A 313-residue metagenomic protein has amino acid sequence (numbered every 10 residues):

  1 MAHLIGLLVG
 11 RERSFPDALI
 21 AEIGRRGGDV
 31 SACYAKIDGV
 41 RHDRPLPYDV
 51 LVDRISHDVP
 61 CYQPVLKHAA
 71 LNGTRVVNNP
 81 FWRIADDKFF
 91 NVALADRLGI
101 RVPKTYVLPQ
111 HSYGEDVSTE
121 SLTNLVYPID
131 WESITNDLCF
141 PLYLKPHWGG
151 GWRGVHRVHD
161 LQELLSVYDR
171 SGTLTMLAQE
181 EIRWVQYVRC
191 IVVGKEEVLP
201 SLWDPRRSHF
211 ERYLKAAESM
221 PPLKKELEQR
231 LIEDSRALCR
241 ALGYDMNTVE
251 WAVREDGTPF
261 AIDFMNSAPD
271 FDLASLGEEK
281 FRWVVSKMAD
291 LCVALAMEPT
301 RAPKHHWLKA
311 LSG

Functional and structural regions predicted by a protein language model:
A2-V9, A70-G73, F81-Y187, A217-M220 (+1 more regions): Active-site nucleotide/adenylate-binding loops and adjacent lid/helix of ATP-dependent enzymes
V9-S121: Conserved N-proximal alpha/beta basic substrate-recognition cap immediately N-terminal to, or forming the N-lobe
E12-R13, H57-D58, R83, G149-G150 (+4 more regions): Short, solvent-exposed loop/turn segments at secondary-structure junctions
Y48-V50, C190-V192, G257-L273: A short beta-strand motif that forms the metal-chelation/ATP-contact edge of phosphoryl-transfer active sites
L142, E197-L199, N247, F260-D263: Protein kinase-like catalytic core scaffold
R170-Y187, I191-Y213: Catalytic core of tubulin tyrosine ligase-like
G172, F210-P259, S286-T300, K304-L311: A long amphipathic alpha-helix within ATP-dependent nucleotide-binding catalytic cores
S208-K215, D270-E278: A short, polar/charged loop-to-alpha-helix boundary motif
